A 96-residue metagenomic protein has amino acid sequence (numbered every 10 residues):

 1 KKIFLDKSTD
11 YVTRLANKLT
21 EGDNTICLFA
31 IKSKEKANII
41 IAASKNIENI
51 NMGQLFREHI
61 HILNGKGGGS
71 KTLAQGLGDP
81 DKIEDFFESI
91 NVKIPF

Functional and structural regions predicted by a protein language model:
K1-F96: Glycine-rich, acidic loop segments that terminate in or are immediately followed by a histidine
